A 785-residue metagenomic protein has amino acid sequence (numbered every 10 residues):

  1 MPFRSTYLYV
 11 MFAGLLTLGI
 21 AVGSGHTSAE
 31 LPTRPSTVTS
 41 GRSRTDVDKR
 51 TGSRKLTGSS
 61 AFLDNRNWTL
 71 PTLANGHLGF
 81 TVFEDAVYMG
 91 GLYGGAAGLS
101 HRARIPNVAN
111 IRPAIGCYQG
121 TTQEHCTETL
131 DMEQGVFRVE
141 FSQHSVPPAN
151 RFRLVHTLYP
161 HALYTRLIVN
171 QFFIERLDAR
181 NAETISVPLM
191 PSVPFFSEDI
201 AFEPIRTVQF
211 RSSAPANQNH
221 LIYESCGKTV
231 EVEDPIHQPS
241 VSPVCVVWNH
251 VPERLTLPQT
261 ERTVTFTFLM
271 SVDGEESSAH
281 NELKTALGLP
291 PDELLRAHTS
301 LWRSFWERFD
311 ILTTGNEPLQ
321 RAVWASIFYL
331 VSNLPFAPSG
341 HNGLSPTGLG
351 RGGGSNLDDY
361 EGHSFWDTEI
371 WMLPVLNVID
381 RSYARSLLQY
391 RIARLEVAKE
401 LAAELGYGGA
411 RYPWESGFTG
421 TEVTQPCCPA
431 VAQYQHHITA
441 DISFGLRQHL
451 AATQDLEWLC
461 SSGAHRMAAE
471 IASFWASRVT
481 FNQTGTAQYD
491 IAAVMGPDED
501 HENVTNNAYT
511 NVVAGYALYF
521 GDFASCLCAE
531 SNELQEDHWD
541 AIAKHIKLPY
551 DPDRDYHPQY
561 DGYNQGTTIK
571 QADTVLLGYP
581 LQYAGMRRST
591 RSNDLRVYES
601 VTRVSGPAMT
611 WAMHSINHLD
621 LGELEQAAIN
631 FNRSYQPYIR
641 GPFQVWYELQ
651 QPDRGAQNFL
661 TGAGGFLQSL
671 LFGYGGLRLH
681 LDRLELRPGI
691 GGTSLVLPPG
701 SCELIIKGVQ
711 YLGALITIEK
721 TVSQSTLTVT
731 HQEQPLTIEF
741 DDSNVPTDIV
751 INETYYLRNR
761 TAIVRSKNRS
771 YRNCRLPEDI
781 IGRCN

Functional and structural regions predicted by a protein language model:
T6-G23: Cleavable N-terminal signal peptides of Sec/SRP-targeted secreted and luminal proteins
G23-L73, L78-D359, T761-N785: Acidic/polar, glycine-enriched structural segments that form the non-catalytic walls/loops of the carbohydrate-binding
T39-T45, E175-P194, G515, Y519-D573 (+3 more regions): Beta-rich accessory regions
G58, F62-G98, Y360, W371 (+8 more regions): C-terminal capping/lid segments that line or modulate ligand- or cofactor-binding pockets
P318-A322, N356-S364, V431-D441, C460-M467 (+7 more regions): Secondary-structure capping and boundary motifs in well-ordered enzyme cores
L334-N356, S382-F444, Q448-A451, L456-C460 (+5 more regions): Helix-terminus loop motifs that line ligand-binding clefts
S364-R394, F444, Q448-A452, S462 (+1 more regions): Active-site core of glycosidic bond-cleaving carbohydrate-active enzymes
M467, I471-R478, T510-N511, L518: Mobile "lid/hinge" segments at catalytic clefts and subdomain interfaces of large enzymes
